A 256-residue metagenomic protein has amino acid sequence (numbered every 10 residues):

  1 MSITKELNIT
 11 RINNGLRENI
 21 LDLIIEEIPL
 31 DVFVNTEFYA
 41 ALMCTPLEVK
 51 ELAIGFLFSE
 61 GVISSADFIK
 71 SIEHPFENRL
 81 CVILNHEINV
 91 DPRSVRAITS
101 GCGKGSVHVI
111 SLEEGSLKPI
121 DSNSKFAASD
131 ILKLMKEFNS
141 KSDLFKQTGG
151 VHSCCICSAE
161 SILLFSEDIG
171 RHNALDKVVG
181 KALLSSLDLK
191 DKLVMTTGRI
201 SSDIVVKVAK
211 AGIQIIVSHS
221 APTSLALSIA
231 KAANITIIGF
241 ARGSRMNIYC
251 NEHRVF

Functional and structural regions predicted by a protein language model:
M1-S153, C157-S158, L164: Intrinsically disordered, low-complexity regions enriched in acidic/Ser/Thr/Pro/Gln residues
V49-K50, K70, R79, V109 (+6 more regions): A broad, structure-centric signal for solvent-exposed, well-ordered loop/edge residues that line or flank functional
E51, S59-V62, T99-G103, D121 (+5 more regions): Short, low-complexity, polar/charged sequence segments that are solvent-exposed and flexible
I63-S65, F76-E77, L187-L189, Q214 (+1 more regions): Short, intrinsically disordered/low-complexity patches at protein termini and at juxtamembrane boundaries
E87-I88, S161, I200-S201, P222 (+1 more regions): Short acidic/polar capping segments at secondary-structure boundaries
K141-L187, L193: Histidine/lysine/aspartate-rich catalytic loop segments that bind and position anionic ligands
R171-I248: Feature captures the catalytic cores and cofactor-binding loops of soluble hydro-lyases/lyases that act on carboxylate
M246-F256: Short, basic/aromatic-enriched C-terminal tail that caps enzymatic domains
